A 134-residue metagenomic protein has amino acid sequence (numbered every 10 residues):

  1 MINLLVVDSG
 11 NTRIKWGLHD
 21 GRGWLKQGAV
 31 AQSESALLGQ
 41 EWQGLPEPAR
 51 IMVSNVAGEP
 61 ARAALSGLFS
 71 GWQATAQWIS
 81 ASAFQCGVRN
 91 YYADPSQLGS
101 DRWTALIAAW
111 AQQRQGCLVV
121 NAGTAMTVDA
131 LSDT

Functional and structural regions predicted by a protein language model:
M1, C86-C117: Conserved phosphate-binding catalytic cores of ATP/NTP-utilizing and phosphoryl-transfer enzymes
M1-L25, A109, Q115-T134: Gly/Thr-rich phosphate-binding beta-strand-loop-beta motif of the actin/hexokinase/Hsp70
S9-G10, N55-V56, A81-S82, D101 (+1 more regions): Fold-independent oxyanion-binding glycine-rich loops and adjacent beta-strand/coil segments at enzyme active sites
G28-V30: Short hydrophobic alpha-helix segments
Q32-E34: A short acidic/small-residue loop/turn micro-motif
A36-L45: Short amphipathic alpha-helix with an adjacent loop that forms part of the alpha/beta core around
G44-L98, T134: Short beta-strand-loop/turn "lid" adjacent to the catalytic site in phosphate-handling enzymes
